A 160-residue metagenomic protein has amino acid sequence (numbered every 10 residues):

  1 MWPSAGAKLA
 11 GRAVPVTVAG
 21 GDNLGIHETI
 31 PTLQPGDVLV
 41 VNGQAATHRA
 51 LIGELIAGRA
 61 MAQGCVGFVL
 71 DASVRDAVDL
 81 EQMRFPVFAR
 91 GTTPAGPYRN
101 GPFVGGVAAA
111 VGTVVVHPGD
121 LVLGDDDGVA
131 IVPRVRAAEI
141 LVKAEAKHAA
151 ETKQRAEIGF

Functional and structural regions predicted by a protein language model:
M1-P118, V132-F160: Feature captures the catalytic cores and cofactor-binding loops of soluble hydro-lyases/lyases that act on carboxylate
V122: C-terminal binding/interaction regions
D127-A130: Channel- or pocket-lining gating/hinge segments that regulate access to a cavity or pore
